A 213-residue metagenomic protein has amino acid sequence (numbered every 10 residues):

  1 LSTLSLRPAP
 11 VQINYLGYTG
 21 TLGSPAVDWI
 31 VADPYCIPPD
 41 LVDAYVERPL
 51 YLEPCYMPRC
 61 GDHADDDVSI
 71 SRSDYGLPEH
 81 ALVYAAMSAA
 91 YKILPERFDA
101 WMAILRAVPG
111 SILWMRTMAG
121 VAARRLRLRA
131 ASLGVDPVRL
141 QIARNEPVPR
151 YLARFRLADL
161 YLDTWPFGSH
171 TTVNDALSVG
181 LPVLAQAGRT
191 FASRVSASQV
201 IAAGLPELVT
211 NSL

Functional and structural regions predicted by a protein language model:
S2-T3, A100-A103, T172-D175: A short acidic, amphipathic alpha-helical/loop segment
L6-S69: Active-site-proximal region of nucleotide-activated glycan assembly enzymes, centered on histidine/acidic-rich loops
P10-N14, V31, W114, D163 (+1 more regions): Structural detector of well-ordered beta-strand residues that form the stable sheet scaffold of enzyme domains
L50, Q141, E207-L208: Structural signal for short hydrophobic segments within the conserved structured cores of catalytic domains across
Y56-P147, R154: Conserved catalytic-core segment of nucleotide-activated headgroup transferases in glycan assembly
E146-P149, S169: Short acidic loop-to-helix transition motifs that present clustered carboxylates
F155-L160, T164-L213: Catalytic binding pocket for nucleotide-activated donors in carbohydrate/polymer assembly enzymes
